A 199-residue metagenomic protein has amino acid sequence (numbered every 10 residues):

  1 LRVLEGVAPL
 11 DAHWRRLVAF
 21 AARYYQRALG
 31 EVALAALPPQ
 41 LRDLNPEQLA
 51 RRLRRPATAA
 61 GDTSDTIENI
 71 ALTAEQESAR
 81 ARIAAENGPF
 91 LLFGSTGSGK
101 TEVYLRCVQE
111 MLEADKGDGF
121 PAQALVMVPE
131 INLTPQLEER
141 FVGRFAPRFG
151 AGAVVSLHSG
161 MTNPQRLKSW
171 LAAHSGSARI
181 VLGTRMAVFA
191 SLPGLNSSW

Functional and structural regions predicted by a protein language model:
L1-W199: Accessory, non-ATPase domains that flank or precede helicase/AAA+ motor cores in DNA-metabolism machines
